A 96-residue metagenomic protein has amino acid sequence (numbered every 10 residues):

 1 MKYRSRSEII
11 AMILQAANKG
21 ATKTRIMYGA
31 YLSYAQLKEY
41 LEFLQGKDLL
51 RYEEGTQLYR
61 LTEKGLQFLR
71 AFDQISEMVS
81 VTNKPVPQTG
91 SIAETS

Functional and structural regions predicted by a protein language model:
M1-A11: Short alpha-helical segments that sit at the start of domains
I13-A17: Short helix-to-turn junction characteristic of helix-turn-helix DNA-binding domains, especially the helix
G20-G29: Short acidic, hydrophobic short linear motifs in intrinsically disordered regions
Y31-G46: Short amphipathic alpha-helical interaction segments
Q45-E54: A short, conserved structural fragment
Q57-F72: Basic, amphipathic "hinge/linker" alpha-helix immediately C-terminal to the N-terminal HTH DNA-binding motif
Q74-S96: Amphipathic alpha-helical dimerization/coiled-coil segments that flank or bridge DNA-binding/regulatory modules
